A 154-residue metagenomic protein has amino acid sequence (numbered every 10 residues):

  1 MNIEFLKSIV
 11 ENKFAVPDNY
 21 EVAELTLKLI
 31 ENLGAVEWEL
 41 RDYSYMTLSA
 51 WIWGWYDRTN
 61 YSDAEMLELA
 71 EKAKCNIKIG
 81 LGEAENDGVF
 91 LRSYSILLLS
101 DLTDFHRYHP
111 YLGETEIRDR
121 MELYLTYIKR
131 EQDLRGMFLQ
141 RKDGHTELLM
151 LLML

Functional and structural regions predicted by a protein language model:
M1-S62: N-terminal alpha-helical scaffold/docking segments in eukaryotic complex subunits
N60-A70: A Lys/Arg-rich helix-loop hairpin that forms a DNA/phosphate-binding surface
E68-K78, G82-L154: Eukaryote-skewed repeat-based solenoidal scaffolds used as protein-protein interaction platforms, primarily
